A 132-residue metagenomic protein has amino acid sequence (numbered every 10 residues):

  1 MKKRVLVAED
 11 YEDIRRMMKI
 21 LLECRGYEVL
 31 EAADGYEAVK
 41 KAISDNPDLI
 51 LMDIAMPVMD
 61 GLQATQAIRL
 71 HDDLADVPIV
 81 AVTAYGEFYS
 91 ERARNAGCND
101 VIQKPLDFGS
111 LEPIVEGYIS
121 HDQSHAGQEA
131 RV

Functional and structural regions predicted by a protein language model:
E9: Conserved acidic carboxylate
R16-C24: Charged docking surfaces used in two-component/phosphorelay signaling
G26-A33, K41: Short hydrophobic/Thr-rich beta-strand motif most characteristic of the beta2 strand and flanking loop of CheY-like
D45-L51: Active-site beta3 strand of CheY-like receiver
M56: Receiver (REC) domain active-site loop signature in two-component systems and cognate sites in sensor histidine kinases
L106-V115: C-terminal output helix
